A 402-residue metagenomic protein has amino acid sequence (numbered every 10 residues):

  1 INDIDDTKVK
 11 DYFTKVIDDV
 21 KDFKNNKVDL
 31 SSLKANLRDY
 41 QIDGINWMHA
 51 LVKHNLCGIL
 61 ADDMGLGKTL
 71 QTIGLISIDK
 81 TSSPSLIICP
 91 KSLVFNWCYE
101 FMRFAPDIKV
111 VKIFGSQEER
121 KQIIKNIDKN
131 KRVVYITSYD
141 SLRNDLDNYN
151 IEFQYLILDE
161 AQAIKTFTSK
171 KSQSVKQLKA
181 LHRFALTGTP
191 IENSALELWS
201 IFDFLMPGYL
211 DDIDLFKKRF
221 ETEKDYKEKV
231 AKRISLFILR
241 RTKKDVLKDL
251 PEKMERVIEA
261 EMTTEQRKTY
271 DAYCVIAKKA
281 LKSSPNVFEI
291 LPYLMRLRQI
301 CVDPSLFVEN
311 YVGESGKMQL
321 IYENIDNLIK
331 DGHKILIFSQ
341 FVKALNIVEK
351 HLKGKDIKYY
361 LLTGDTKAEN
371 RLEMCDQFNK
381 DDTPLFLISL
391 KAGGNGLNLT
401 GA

Functional and structural regions predicted by a protein language model:
I1-T7: N-terminal auxiliary segments of SAM/dcSAM-dependent transferases
T7-A402: ASCE P-loop NTPase motor core, strongest for the SF2 helicase catalytic module
